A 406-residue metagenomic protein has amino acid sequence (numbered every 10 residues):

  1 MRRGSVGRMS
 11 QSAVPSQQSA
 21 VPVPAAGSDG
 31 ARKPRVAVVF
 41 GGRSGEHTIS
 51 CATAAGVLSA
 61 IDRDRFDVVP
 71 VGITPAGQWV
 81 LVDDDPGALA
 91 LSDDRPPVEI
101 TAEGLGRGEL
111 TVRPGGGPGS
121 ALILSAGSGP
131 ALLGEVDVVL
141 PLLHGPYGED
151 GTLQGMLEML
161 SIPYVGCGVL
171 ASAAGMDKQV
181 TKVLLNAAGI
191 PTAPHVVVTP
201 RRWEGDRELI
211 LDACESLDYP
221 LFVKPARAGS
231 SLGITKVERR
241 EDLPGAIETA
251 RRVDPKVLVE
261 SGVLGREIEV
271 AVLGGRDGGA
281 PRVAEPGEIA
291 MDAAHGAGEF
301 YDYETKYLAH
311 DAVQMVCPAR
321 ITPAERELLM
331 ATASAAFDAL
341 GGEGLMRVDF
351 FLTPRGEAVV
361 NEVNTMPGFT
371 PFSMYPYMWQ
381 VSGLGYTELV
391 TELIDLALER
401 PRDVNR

Functional and structural regions predicted by a protein language model:
M1-L170, A174-V180, L184-A187, V198-D212 (+2 more regions): ATP-binding N-terminal substructure of ATP-dependent carboxylate-amine bond-forming enzymes
R2-G4, M9-P15, P22-R35, F40-R43 (+2 more regions): ATP-dependent carboxylate activation and anion-phosphoryl transfer catalytic cores that bind Mg-ATP to form
V68, P163-Y164, T192, L221 (+1 more regions): Hydrophobic beta-strand scaffold residues
L184-T192, T249: Basic phosphate/pyrophosphate-binding loop/patch that engages nucleotide-derived ligands
L185-N186, A213-S231, P255-I268: ATP-grasp fold ATP-binding core
A193-V197, L221-E248, E267-E269: Glycine-rich phosphate-binding loop of ATP-grasp-fold ATP-dependent ligases
E238-A331, L352, E357-V359: Phosphate-binding site of ATP-dependent enzymes
